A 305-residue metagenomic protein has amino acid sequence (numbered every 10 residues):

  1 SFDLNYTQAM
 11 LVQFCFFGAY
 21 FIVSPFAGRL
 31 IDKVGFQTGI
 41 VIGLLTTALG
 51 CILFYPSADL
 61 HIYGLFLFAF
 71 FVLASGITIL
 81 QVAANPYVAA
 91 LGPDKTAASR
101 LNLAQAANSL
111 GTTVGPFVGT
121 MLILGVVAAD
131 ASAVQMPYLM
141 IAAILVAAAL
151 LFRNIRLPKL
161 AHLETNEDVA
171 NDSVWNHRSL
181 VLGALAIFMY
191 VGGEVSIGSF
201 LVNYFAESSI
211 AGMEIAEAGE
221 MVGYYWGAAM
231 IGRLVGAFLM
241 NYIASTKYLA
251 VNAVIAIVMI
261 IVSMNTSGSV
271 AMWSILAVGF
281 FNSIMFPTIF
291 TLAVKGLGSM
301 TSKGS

Functional and structural regions predicted by a protein language model:
L11-R29, G223-V235: Central cavity-lining transmembrane alpha-helices of secondary-active solute carriers, predominantly the Major
V23-F36, I123, G232-S245: Helix-to-loop junctions at the C-terminal end of transmembrane segments in multipass secondary transporters
L45-L60, V254-S267: C-terminal ends and interior cores of transmembrane alpha-helices in multi-pass membrane transporters/permeases
Y63-L80, V270-M285: Hydrophobic core of transmembrane alpha-helices in multi-pass small-molecule transporters, especially MFS/SLC-type
I79-P93, S283-T301: Intracellular juxtamembrane helix-capping segments at the cytosolic ends of symmetry-related transmembrane helices
D94-K95, R100-I155: Helix-loop-helix hairpin linking two adjacent transmembrane segments in secondary transporters
S173-G223: Extracytoplasmic gate region of multi-pass secondary transporters
